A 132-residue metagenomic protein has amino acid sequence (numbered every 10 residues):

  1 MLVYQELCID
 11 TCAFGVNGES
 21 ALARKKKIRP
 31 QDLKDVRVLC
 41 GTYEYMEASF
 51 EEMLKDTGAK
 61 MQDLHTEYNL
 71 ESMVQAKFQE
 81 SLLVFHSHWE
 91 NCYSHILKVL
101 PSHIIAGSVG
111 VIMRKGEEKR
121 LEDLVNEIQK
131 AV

Functional and structural regions predicted by a protein language model:
M1-Q5, D10, E71-K119: Beta-alpha-beta core module
L2-C12, V16-V38, E122: Flexible hinge/capping segments at coil-to-helix
Y4, P30, F50-L54, S72-V74 (+1 more regions): Short amphipathic alpha-helical segments and helix-helix/interface helices
C8, K34, K55, V74-F78 (+1 more regions): Alpha-helix boundary recognition
G18, Q31-K34, I105-V132: Extended ligand-binding regions for polar small-molecule ligands
V36-G58, L121: Secondary-structure junction motif
C40-G41, A59-L70: Short beta-strand-to-loop elements that line the ligand-binding cleft of bilobed periplasmic-binding protein-like
